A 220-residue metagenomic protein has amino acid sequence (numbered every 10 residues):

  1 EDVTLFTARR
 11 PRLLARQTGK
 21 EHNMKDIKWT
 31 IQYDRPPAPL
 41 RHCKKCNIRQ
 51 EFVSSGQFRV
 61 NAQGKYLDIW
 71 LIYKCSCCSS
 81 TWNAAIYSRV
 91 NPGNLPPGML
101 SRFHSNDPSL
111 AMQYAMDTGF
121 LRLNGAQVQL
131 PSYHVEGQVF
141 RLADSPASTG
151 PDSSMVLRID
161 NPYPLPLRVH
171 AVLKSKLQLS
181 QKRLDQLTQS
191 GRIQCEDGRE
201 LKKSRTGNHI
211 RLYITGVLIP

Functional and structural regions predicted by a protein language model:
V3-F6, R16-N106: N-terminal cysteine/histidine-rich coordination modules
Q32-P39, K44-K45, S153-V156, A171-Q178: A broad, low-specificity signal for short, low-complexity segments enriched in glycine/proline and polar/charged
D68, A147-D152, T188, R205-G207: A generic structural signal for short, non-catalytic loop/turn and secondary-structure boundary residues
W70-L165: Long, charge-rich boundary regions
M99-S101, Q181-R183, I219-P220: Glycine-rich loops and low-complexity Gly/Arg-rich segments that provide flexible linkers or classic glycine-based
N161-L212: A basic, amphipathic helix-loop patch mediating RNA/tRNA/ribosome contacts
L212-P220: Long, intrinsically disordered, low-complexity Ser/Thr/Pro-rich regulatory/activation regions of nuclear proteins
